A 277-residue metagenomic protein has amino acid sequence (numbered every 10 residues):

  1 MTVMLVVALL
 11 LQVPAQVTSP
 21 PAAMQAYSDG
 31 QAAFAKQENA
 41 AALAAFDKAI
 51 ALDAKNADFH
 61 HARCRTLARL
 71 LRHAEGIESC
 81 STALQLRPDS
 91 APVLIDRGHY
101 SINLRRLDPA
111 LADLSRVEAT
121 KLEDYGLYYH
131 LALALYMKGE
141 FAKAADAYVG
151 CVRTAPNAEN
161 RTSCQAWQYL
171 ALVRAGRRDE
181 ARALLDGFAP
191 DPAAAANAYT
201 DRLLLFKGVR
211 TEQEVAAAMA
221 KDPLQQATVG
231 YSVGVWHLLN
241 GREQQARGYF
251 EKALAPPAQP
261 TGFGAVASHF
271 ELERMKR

Functional and structural regions predicted by a protein language model:
A22, N56, S90, D124 (+3 more regions): Residue-level recognition of tetratricopeptide repeat
A35-K36, R69-L70, N103-L104, M137-K138 (+4 more regions): Register position in tetratricopeptide repeats
K48-A49, T82-A83, R116-V117, G150-C151 (+2 more regions): Canonical positions in the second alpha-helix
L52, L86, A119-K121, T154-N157 (+3 more regions): Structural marker of alpha-solenoid helical repeat scaffolds
F59, V93, Y100, L127 (+3 more regions): TPR alpha-solenoid repeat register
